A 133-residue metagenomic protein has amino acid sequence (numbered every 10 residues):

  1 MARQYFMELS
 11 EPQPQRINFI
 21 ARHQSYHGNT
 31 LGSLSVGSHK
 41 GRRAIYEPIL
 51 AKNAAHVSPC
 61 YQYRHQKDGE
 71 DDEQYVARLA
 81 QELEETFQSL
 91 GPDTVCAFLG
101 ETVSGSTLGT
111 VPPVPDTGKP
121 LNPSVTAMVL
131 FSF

Functional and structural regions predicted by a protein language model:
M1-C96: PLP-dependent aspartate aminotransferase-fold enzymes
R22, G100-E101, F133: Generic beta-strand/beta-sheet core signal
H39, Y46, V103, G118-P120: Solvent-exposed, non-transmembrane amphipathic alpha-helical segments
R64-D68, S106-V111: A generic structural signal for short coil/turn motifs at secondary-structure boundaries
L90-G109: Short acidic, glycine-rich surface-loop motifs adjacent to enzyme active sites
P92, T110-F133: Catalytic PLP-binding core of fold-type I/II PLP enzymes
